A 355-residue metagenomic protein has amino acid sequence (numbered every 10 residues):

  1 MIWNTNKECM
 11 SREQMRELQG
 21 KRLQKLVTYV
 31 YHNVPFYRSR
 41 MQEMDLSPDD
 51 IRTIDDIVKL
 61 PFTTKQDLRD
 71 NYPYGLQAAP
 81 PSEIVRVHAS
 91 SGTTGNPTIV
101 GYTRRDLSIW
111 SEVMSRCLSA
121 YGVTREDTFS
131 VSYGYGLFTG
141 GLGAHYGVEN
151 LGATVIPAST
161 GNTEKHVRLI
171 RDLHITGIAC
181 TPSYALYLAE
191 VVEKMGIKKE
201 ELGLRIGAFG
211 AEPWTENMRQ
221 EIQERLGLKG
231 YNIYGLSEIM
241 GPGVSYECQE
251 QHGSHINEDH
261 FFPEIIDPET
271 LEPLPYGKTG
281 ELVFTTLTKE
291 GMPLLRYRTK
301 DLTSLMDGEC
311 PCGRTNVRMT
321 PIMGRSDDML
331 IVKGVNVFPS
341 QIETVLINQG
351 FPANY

Functional and structural regions predicted by a protein language model:
M1-A89, T94-E112, S119-A120: Nucleotide 5′-phosphate-binding alpha/beta core
I2-Q14, L18-Y31, P35, L151-Y355: Active-site glycine/GP-rich loop and adjacent strand/helix microenvironment that borders small-molecule binding pockets
Y37, V87, M114, H145 (+2 more regions): Generic structural marker for isolated residues within well-ordered, non-membrane alpha-helices of soluble domains
I99, S130, M329-I331: Short aromatic/hydrophobic contact patches that present stacked aromatics for nucleic-acid/ligand binding
T103-C117, T128-Y187: AMP-binding/adenylate-forming
M114-Y121, E190-M195: Short internal alpha-helix immediately C-terminal to a glycine-rich phosphate-binding loop in Rossmann-like
V123-D127: Short helix-loop-beta connector
